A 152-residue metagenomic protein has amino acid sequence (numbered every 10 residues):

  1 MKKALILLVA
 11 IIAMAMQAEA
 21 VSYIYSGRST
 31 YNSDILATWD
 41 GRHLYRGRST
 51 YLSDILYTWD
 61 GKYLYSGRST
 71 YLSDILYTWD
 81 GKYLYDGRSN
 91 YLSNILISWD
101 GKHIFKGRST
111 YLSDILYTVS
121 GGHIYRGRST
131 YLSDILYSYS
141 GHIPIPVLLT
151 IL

Functional and structural regions predicted by a protein language model:
K2-I6, I11-D54, D60-K62, S66-D74 (+1 more regions): Long terminal segments
